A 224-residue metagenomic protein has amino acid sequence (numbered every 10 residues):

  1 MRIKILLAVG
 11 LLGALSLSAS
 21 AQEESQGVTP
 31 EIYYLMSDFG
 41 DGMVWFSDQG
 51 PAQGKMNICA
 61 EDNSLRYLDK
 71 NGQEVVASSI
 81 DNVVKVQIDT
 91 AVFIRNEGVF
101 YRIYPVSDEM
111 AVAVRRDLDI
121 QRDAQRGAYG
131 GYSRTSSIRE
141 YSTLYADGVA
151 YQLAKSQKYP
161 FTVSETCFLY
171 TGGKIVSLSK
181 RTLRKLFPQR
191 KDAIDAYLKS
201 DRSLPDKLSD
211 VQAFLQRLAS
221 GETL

Functional and structural regions predicted by a protein language model:
M1-S25, F214: Bacterial Sec-dependent N-terminal signal peptides
A8, C59, A219: Residue-level marker of positions within ordered structural domains that often coincide with functionally constrained
E24-E74: N-terminal secretory signal peptides
A52-V176: Aromatic-patch recognition
Y151-L218: A short, solvent-exposed beta-edge/loop patch
L218-L224: A cross-kingdom marker for long, charged
